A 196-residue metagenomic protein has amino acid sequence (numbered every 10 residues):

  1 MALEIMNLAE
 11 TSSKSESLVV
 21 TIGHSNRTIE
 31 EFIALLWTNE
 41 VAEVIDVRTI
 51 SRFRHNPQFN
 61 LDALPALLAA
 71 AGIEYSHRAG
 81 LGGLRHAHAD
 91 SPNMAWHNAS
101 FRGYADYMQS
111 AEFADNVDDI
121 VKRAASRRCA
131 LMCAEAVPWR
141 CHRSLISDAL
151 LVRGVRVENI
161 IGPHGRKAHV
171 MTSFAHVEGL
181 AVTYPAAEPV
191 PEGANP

Functional and structural regions predicted by a protein language model:
A2-P196: Residues lining hydrophobic/aromatic ligand-binding pockets adjacent to catalytic sites
